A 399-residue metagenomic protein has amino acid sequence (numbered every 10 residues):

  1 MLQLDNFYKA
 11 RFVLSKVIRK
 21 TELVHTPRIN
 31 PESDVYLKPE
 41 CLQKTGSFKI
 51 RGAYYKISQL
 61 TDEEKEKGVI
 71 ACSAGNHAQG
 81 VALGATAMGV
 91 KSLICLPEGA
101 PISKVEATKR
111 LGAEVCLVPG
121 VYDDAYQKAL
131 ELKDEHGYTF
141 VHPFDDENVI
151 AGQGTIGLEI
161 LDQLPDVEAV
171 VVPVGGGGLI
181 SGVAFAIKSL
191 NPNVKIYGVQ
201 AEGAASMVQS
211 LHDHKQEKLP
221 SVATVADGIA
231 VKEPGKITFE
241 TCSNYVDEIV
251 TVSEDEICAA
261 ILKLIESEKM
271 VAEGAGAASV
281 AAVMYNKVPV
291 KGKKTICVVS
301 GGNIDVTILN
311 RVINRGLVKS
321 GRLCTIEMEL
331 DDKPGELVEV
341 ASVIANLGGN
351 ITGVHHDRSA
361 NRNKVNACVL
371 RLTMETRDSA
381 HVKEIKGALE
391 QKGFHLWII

Functional and structural regions predicted by a protein language model:
M1-I399: PLP-dependent amino-acid enzyme catalytic core
